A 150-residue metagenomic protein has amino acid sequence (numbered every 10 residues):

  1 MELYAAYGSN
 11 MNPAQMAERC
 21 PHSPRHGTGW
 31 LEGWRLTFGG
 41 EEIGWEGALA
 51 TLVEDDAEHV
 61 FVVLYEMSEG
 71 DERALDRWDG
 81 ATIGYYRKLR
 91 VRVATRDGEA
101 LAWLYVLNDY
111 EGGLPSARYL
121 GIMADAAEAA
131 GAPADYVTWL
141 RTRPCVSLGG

Functional and structural regions predicted by a protein language model:
M1-G150: Glycine-aromatic micro-motifs
